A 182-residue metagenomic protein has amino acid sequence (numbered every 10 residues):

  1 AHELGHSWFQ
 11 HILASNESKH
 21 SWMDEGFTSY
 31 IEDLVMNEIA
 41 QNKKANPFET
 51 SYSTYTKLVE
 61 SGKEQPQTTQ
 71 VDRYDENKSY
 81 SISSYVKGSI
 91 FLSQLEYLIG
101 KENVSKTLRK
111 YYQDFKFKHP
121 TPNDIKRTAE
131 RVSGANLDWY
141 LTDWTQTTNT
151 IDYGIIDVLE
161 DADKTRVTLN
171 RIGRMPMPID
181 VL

Functional and structural regions predicted by a protein language model:
A1-N170: Hydrophobic alpha-helical and helix-loop surface patches within well-folded domains that function as non-catalytic
N170-P176: Short solvent-exposed strand-capping/beta-turn motif centered on an Asx-Ser/Thr pair
P176-L182: Low-complexity, glycine/alanine/valine/leucine- and proline-rich hydrophobic stretches
